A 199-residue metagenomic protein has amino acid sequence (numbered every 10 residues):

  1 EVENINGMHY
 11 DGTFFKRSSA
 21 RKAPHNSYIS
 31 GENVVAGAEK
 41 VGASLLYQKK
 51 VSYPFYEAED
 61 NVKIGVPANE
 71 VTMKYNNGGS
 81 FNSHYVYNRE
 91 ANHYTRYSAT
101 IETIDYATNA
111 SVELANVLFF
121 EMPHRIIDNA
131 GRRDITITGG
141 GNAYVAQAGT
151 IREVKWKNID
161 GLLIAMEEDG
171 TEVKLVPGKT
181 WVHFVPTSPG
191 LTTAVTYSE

Functional and structural regions predicted by a protein language model:
E1-E199: A surface/extracellular/periplasmic glyco- and lipid-processing/surface-interacting theme
